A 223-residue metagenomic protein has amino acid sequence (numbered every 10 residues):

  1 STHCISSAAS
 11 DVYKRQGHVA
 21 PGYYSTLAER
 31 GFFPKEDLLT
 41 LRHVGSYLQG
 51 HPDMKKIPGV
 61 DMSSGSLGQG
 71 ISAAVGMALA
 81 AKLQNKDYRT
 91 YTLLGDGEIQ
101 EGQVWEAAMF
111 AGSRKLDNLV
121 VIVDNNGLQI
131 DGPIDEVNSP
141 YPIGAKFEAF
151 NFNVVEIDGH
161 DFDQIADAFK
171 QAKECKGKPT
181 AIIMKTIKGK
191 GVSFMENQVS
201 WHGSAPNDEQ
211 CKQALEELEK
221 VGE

Functional and structural regions predicted by a protein language model:
S1-A9, Y13: Single conserved hydrophobic/aromatic residue that forms the stacking wall/gate of nucleotide- or nucleobase-binding
S7, D53-E223: Glycine-rich ThDP/TPP pyrophosphate-binding loop and its adjacent helix/strand module within ThDP-dependent enzymes
S10-G22: Catalytic alpha/large subunits of respiratory electron-transfer oxidoreductases, centered on bis-MGD molybdoenzymes
P21-F33: Alpha-helical support elements that line or immediately flank enzyme active sites and cofactor-binding pockets
A28-E29, R42, G112, E148: Short polybasic/polar patches that bind polyanions
K35-K56, D87: Acidic-glycine-rich active-site phosphate/pyrophosphate-binding loop
